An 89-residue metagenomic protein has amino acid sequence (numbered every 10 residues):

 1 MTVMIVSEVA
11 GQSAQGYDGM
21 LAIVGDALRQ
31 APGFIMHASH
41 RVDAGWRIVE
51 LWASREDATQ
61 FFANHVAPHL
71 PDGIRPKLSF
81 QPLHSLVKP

Functional and structural regions predicted by a protein language model:
M1-V49, A53-A67, I74-P89: Short S/T/G/P-rich N-terminal loop/turn motif that feeds into the first structured element of a domain
